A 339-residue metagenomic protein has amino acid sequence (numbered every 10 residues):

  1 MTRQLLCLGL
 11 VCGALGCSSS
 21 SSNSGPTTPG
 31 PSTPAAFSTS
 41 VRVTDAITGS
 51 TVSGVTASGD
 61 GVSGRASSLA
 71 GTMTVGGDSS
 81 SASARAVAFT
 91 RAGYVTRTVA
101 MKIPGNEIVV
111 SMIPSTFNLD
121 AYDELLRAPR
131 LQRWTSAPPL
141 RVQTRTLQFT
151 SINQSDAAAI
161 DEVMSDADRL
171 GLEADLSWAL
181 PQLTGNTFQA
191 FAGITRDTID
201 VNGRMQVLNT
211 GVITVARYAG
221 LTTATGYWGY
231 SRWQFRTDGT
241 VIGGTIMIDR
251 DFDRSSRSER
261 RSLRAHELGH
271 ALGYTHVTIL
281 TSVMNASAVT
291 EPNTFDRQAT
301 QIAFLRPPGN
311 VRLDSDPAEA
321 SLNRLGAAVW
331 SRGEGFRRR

Functional and structural regions predicted by a protein language model:
G13-G16: C-terminal motif of bacterial Sec signal peptides marking the signal peptidase cleavage site
S18-S21: Bacterial signal peptide processing site
N23-P31, A92-T98, K102-D168, L180 (+2 more regions): Disordered inhibitory propeptide/activation segment of secreted metzincin zinc metalloprotease zymogens, centered on
T27, R236-D238, I242-E259, T275-R339: Metalloprotease/metallohydrolase-associated module, dominated by Zn2+-dependent proteases
G30-G54, S79, R145: Structural motif
T51-G77, M101: Short, acidic Ser/Thr/Gly-rich low-complexity loop/linker segments typical of extracellular and cell-surface proteins
S81-G93: A short, solvent-exposed beta-strand micro-motif common in secreted/extracellular proteins
D166-A271, T275: Metzincin-family zinc-dependent endopeptidase catalytic domain
